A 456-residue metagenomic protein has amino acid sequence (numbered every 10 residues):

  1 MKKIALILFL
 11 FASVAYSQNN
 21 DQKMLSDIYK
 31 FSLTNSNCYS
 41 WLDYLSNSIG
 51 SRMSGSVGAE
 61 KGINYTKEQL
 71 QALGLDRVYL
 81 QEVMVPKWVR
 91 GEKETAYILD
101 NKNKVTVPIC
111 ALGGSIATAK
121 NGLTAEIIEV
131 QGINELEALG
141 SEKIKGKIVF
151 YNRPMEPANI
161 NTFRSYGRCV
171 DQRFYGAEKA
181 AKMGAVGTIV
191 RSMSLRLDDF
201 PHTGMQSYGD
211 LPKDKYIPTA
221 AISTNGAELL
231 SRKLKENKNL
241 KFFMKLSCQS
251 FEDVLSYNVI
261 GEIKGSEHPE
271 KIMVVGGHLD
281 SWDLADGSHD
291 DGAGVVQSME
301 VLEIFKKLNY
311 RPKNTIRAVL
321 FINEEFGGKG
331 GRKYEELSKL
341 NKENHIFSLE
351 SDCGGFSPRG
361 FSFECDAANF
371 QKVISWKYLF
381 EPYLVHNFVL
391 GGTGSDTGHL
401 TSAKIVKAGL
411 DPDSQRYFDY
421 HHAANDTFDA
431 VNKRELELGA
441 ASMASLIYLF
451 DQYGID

Functional and structural regions predicted by a protein language model:
I4-S13: Sec-dependent N-terminal signal peptides
N20-S56, K93, F200-G204, Y208 (+5 more regions): N-terminal capping segment at the start of a domain
Q22-M24, L99-N101, P108-I109, G114-S141 (+2 more regions): Soluble metallo-hydrolase cores and metallopeptidase-like ectodomains found primarily in the secretory/periplasmic
L25, D43, N47-I148, N152-I160: Noncatalytic luminal/extracellular "stalk/propeptide" segments of secretory-pathway proteins
L25-L33, N47-V57, E94-T95, G114 (+8 more regions): Second-shell loop/turn segments in exported
S40, E303-K329: Short helix-loop-beta-strand segments that form the rim/entrance of peptidase-like active sites
K120, A125, I217-T219, A227-E228 (+3 more regions): Metal-dependent peptidase/peptidase-like ectodomains
E303, K307, F418-D456: His/Asp/Glu-rich mid-to-C-terminal helical/loop segments that flank catalytic regions of hydrolases
